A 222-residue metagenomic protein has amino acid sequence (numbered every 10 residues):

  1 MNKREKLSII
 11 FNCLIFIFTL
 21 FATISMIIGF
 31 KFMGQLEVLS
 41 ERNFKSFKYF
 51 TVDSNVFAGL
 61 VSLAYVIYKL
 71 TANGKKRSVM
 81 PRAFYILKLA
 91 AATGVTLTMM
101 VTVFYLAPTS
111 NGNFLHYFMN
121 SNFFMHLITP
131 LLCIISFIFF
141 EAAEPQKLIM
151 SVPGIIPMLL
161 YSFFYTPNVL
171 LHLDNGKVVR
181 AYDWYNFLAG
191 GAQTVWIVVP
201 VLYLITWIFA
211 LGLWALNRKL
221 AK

Functional and structural regions predicted by a protein language model:
M1-I17: N-terminal membrane topogenic signal
R4, T71-I86, E141-I149, L220: Membrane-interface helix-boundary motifs at transmembrane edges
I9, K48, L170-R218: Membrane-interface transmembrane-helix boundary segments in multi-pass integral membrane proteins
F16-G34: Alpha-helical transmembrane segments of multi-pass membrane proteins
S40-Y49, N111-F124, I149-S151: Non-cytosolic membrane-interface motifs at loop->transmembrane helix junctions
G94-V95, S151-P167: Hydrophobic alpha-helical membrane-insertion segments
N120-L131, V199-V201: Membrane-interface loop-to-helix entry segments
I128-Q146: Alpha-helical transmembrane segments in multipass membrane proteins, preferentially the mid-helix core
